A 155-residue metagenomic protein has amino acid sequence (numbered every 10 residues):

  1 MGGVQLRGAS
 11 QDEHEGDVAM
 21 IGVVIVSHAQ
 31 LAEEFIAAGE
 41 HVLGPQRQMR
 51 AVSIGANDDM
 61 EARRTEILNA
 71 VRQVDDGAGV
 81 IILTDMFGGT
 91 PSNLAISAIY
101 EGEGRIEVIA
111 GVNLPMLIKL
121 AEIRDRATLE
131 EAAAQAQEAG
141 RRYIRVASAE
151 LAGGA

Functional and structural regions predicted by a protein language model:
G2-A155: N-terminal loops that bind phosphate or other acidic moieties and the adjacent beta-alpha structural core
